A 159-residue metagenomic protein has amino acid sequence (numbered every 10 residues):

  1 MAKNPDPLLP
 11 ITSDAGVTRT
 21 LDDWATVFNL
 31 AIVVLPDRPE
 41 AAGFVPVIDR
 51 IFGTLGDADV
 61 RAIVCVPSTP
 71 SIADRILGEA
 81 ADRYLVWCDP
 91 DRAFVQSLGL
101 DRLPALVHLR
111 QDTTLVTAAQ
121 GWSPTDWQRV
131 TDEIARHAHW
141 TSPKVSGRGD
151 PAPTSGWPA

Functional and structural regions predicted by a protein language model:
M1-L30, P39, G43-D82, S97-R102 (+2 more regions): Non-globular targeting/processing and membrane-anchoring segments
T12, L85-P90: Short acidic-hydrophobic, aromatic-tinged amphipathic segments that line or gate anion-handling sites
V34-P36: The conserved beta1-alpha1 loop
R92-V95: Histidine-centered metal-chelating micro-motifs
